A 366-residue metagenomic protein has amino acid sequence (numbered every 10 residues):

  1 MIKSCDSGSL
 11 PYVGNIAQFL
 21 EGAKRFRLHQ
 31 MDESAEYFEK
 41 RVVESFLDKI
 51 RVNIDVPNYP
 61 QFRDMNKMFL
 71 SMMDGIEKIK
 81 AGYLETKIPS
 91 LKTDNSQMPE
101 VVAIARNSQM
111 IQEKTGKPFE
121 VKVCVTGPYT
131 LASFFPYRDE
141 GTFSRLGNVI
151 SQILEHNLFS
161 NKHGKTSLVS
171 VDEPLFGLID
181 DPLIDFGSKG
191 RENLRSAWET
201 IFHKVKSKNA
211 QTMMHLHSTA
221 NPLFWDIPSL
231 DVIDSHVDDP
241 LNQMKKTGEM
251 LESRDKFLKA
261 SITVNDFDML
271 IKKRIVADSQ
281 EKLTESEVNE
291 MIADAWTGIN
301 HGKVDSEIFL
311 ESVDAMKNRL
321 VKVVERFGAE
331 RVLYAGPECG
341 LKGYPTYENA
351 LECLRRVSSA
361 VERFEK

Functional and structural regions predicted by a protein language model:
M1-E36, K117-E140, F176, F267-M269 (+2 more regions): N-terminal small/glycine-rich loop or linker at the start of catalytic domains across soluble metabolic enzymes
M1-G75, T200-F202, N209-Q211, K322-E325 (+3 more regions): N-terminal basic, low-complexity leaders that serve as flexible interaction/assembly modules and, when applicable, as
L28-A35, I76-D94, S133-R145, D180-N193 (+3 more regions): Glycine-rich tight-turn/loop motif centered on a GG-T
F38, V56-T93, L168-P182, Y344-P345: Glycine-rich, proline-tolerant flexible connector loops at the mouths of alpha/beta enzymes
G75-F159: Active-site-proximal, glycine-rich beta->alpha crossover segments in alpha/beta enzymes that shape flexible
S90-T93, Q97-Q112, K189-N209, L354-F364: Alpha-helix-loop-beta-strand connector modules within alpha/beta enzyme cores
G116, E120-V123, F135-R274, A350: Active-site loop segments of alpha/beta catalytic cores
D231-K366: Catalytic-face loop-and-helix region of soluble metabolic enzyme cores
